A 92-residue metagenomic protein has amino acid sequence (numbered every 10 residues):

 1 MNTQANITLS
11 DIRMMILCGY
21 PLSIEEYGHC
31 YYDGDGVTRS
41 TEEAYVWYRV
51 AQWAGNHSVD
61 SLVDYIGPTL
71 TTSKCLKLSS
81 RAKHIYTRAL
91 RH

Functional and structural regions predicted by a protein language model:
M1-Y27, D33: Alpha-helical adaptor scaffolds
N2-S10, T38-V46, L76-K77: Structural signature of tandem alpha-helical TPR/SEL1-like repeats, specifically the intra-repeat loop/turn
T3, Y65-H92: Terminal, low-structured helical/coil segments at or just beyond the last alpha-helical repeat
R13, L17, V46-R49, K83: Alpha-solenoid helical repeat scaffolds
L17-P21, D33-D35, S40, A54-H57: Short helix-capping/linker turns of helical repeat alpha-solenoids
E26, E43-V50: Short N-proximal segments of mature Sec-exported proteins
E26-D33, L62-P68: Hydrophobic face of amphipathic alpha-helices that form TPR/SEL1-like repeat modules and related alpha-solenoid
T41, Y48, V63, S79-A82: Inward-facing hydrophobic residues that define packing positions of alpha-helical scaffold repeats
